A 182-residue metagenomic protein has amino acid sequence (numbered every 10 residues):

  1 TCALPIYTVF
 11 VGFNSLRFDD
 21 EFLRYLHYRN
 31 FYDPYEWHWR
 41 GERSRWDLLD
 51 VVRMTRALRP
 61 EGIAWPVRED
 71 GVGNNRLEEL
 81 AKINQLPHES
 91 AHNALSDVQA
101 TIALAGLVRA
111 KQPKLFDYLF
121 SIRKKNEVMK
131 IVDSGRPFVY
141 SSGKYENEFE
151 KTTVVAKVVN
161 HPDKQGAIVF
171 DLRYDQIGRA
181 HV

Functional and structural regions predicted by a protein language model:
C2-L4: Short, small-residue-biased leader/transition segments that mark boundaries at the very start of proteins
I6-K114, L119-I122: Metal-dependent phosphoesterase core characteristic of DEDDh/y 3'-5' exonuclease domains
G106-H181: Acidic two-metal-ion nuclease catalytic site recognized across multiple nuclease folds, prominently DnaQ/RNase D-T
